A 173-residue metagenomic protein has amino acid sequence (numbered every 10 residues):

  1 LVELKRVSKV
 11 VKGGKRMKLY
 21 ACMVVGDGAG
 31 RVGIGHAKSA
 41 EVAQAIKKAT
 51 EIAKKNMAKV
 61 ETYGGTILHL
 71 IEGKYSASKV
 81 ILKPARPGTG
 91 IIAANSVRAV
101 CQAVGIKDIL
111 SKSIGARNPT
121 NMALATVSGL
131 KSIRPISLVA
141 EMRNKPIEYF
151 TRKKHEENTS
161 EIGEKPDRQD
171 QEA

Functional and structural regions predicted by a protein language model:
L1-A173: Ribosome-associated RNA-binding proteins
